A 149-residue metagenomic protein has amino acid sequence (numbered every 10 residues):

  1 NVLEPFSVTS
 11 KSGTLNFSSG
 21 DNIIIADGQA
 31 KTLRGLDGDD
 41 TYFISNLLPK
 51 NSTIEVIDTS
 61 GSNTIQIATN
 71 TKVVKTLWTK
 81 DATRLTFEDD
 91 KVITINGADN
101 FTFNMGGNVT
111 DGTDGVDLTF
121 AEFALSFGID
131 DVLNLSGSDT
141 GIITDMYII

Functional and structural regions predicted by a protein language model:
N1-S7, A82-I149: Low-complexity acidic/polar repeat-biased segments
S12-N16, D21-D81, K91-T102: Acidic, glycine-rich calcium-binding repeat modules characteristic of RTX/beta-roll and related beta-solenoid repeat
